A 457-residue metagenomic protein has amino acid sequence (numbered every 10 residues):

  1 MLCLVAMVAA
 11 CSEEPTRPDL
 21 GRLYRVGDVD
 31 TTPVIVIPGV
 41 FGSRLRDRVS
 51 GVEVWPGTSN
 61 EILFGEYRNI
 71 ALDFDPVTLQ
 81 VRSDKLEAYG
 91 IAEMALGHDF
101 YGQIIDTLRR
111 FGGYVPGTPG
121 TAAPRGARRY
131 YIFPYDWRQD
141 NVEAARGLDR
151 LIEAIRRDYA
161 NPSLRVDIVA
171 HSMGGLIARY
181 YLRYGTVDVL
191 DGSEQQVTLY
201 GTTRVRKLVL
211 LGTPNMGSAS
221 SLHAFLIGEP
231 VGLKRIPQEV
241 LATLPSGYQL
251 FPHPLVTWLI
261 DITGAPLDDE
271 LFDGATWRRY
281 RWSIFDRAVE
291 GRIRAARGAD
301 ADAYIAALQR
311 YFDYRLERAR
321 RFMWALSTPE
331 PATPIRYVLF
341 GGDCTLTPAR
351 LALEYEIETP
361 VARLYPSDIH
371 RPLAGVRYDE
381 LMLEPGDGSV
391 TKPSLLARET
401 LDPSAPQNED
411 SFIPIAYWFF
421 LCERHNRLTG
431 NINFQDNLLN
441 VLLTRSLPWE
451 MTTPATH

Functional and structural regions predicted by a protein language model:
M1-M7: Bacterial N-terminal signal peptides
C3, P124, A160, P331-A332: A generic structural signal for short, solvent-exposed coil/turn residues that cap or connect secondary-structure
A10-V169, M173-F272, V376, E380-M382 (+2 more regions): N-terminal non-catalytic accessory region
P116-G117, A127-Y131, Y135-E143, V256-H370: Alpha/beta-hydrolase fold catalytic core
P372-A374: Short loop/turn motifs at secondary-structure junctions and domain boundaries
